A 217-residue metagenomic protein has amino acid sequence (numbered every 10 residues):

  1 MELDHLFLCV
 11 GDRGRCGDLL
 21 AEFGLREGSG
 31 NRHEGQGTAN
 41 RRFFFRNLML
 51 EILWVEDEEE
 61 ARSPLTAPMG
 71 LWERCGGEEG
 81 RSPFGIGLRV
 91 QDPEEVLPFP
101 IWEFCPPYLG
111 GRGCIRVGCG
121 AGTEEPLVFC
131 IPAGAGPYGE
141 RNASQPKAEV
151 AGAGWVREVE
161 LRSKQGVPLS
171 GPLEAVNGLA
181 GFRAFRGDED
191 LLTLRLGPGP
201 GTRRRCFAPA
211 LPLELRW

Functional and structural regions predicted by a protein language model:
M1, E34-G35: Short, glycine/acidic-rich beta->alpha junctions
M1-L3, C9-R26, F45-W217: Glyoxalase I/VOC metalloenzyme domain signal
F7-L8, N31: Residues that cap or flank secondary-structure elements
G28-E34: Conserved catalytic-core motifs of GNAT/GCN5-like acyltransferases
G35-A39, D188-D190: Short acidic/glycine-enriched loop/turn segments that link adjacent beta-strands
R42: A cross-family detector of function-defining hotspots
